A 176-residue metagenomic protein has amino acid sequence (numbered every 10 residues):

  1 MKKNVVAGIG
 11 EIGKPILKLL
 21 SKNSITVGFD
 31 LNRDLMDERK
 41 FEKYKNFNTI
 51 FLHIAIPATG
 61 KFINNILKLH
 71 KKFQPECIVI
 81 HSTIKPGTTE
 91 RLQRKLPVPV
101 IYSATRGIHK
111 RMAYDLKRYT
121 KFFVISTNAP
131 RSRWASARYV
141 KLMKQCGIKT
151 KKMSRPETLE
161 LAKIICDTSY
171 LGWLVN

Functional and structural regions predicted by a protein language model:
M1, S21, Y44-I50, K71-Q74 (+1 more regions): Flexible, charged surface loops at secondary-structure boundaries
M1-Y44: NAD(P)+-binding Rossmann beta1-loop-alpha1 motif at the extreme N-terminus of oxidoreductases
N23, Q93-I101, M112-N176: Internal alpha-helical scaffold of NAD(P)-dependent oxidoreductase catalytic cores
F29-L31, K43-Y44, I101-T105, M153-P156: Conserved beta-strand termini and adjacent loop/short-helix elements that scaffold enzyme active sites in alpha/beta
R33-E38, K85-E90, P130-R138: Short, charged/polar "capping" segments at the starts of alpha-helices and the immediately preceding loops
D34, F47, R106-K110, E157-L161: A short acidic, often aromatic-flanked loop/helix-cap motif at beta-alpha or helix-coil junctions that lines enzyme
T49-F51, G60-R111: Rossmann-like NAD(P)(H) cofactor-binding subdomain of soluble oxidoreductases
I56-P57: Conserved NAD(P)H cofactor-binding loop of Rossmann-fold oxidoreductase domains
